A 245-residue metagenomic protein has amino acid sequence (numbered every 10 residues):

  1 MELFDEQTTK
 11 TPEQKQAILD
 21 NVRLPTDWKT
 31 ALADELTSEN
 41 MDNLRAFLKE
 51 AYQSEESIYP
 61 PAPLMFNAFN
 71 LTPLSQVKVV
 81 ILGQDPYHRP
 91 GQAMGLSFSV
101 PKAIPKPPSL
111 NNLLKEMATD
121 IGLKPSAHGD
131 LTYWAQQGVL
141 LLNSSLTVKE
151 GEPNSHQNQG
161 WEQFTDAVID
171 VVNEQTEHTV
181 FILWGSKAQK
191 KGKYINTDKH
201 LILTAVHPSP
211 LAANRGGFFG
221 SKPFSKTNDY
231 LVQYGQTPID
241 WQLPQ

Functional and structural regions predicted by a protein language model:
M1-T9, F164: A charge-rich, low-complexity, intrinsically flexible signal that marks solvent-exposed coils, linkers, repeats
E6-A33: Arg/Lys-rich, positively charged N-terminal/basic patches that mediate binding to nucleic acids
V22-D27, D34-V180, K187-K190, I195 (+4 more regions): A polyanion-binding, active-site-adjacent surface
